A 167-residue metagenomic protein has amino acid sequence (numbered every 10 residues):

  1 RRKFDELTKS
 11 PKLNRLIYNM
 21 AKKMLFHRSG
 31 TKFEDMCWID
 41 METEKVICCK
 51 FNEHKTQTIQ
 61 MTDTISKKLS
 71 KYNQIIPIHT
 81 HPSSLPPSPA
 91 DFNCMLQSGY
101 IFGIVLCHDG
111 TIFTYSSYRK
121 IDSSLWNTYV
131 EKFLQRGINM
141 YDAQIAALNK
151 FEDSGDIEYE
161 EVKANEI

Functional and structural regions predicted by a protein language model:
R1-S70, Q135-I167: Glycine-rich short-loop/terminal segments
S10, T80, I112-Y118, D142-Q144: Aromatic-residue detector
F26-T31, C94-Y100: Short, surface-exposed loop and linker segments with low hydrophobicity and enrichment for Pro/Ser/Thr
E34-M36, I75, I101: Residue-level detector of short, conserved catalytic/binding motifs and their immediate flanks
I39-T43, P82, V105-T111: Short, flexible beta-strand-to-coil junctions
V46-I47, L85-P87, F113-T114: Short active-site-adjacent helix-start/loop capping segments
K50-S98, H108: Short HxH-centered metal-ligating active-site micro-motif
Q97, I101-I138: Long, charge-dense
